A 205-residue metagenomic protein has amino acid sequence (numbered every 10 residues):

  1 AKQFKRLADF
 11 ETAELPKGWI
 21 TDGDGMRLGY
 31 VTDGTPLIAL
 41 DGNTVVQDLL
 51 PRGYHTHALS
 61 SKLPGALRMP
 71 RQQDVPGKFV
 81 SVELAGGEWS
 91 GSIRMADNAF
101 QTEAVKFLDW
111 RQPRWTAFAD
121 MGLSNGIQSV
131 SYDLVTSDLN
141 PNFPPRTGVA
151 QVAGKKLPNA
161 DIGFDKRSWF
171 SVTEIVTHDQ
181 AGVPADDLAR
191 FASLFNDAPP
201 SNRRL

Functional and structural regions predicted by a protein language model:
A1-A39, L157-R204: Extracellular carbohydrate-recognition regions
A1-K2, P51, D97-A99: Conserved two-metal-ion catalytic palm core of "right-hand" nucleic acid polymerases, unifying RNA-dependent RNA
F4-L7, P64-M69, G77-F79, S90 (+2 more regions): Extracellular structured ligand-interaction cores
E14, G25-L50, T56, E103-Q112: Hydrophobic small-molecule pocket/channel-lining residues, especially in calycin-type beta-barrels
T21, F79-D97, N142-G148: Beta-strand acidic-aromatic groove motif in beta-rich domains, primarily in extracellular
Q47-F79, G87-I93, R114-D120: Short beta-strands within extracellular/lumenal beta-sheet-rich domains
P70, E83-A85, D133-V135: Residue-level recognition of well-ordered beta-strand positions that form the cores of beta-sheet-rich folds across
A96-I175: Extracellular carbohydrate recognition and processing domains and analogous Trp-centered ligand-binding platforms
